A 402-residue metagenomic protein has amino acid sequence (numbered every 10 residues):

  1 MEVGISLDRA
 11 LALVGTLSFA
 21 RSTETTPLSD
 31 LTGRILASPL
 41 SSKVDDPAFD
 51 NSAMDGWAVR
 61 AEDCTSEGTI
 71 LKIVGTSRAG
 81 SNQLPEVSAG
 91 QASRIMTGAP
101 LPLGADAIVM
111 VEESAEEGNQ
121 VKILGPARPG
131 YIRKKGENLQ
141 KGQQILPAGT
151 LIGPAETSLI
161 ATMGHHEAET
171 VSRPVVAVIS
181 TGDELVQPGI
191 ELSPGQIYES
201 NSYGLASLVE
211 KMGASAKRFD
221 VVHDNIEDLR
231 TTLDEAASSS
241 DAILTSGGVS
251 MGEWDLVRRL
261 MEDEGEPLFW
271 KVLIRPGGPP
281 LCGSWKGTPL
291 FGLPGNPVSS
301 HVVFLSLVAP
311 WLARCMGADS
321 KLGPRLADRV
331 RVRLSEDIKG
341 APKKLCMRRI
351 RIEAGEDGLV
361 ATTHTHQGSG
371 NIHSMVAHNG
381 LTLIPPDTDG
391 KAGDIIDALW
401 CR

Functional and structural regions predicted by a protein language model:
M1-G68, A318-M347: Short, low-complexity N-terminal leaders and the immediately following helix N-cap/first helix
V3-L7, H166-L293, P297-V303: Helix-rich terminal scaffold detector
G4-D8, S22-T25, S29, R34 (+14 more regions): Electropositive phosphate-/nucleotide-binding environments in soluble metabolic enzymes
L13, S18, W57-H223, T365 (+2 more regions): Short, glycine/charged-enriched hinge/interface segments at domain edges or termini
V14-R21, M163-H166, L185, L208 (+8 more regions): Change "in soluble alpha/beta enzymes" to "in soluble alpha/beta proteins
E24-S29, A37, G80, E262-R402: Flexible glycine/proline-rich
T32-D45, N82-R94, C282-G283, G287: Short, hydrophobic/aliphatic alpha-helical segments
D50-S52, D63-S66, L84-S88, L101-L103 (+14 more regions): Solvent-exposed alpha-helices and their adjacent loops that cap or buttress functional pockets in soluble metabolic
